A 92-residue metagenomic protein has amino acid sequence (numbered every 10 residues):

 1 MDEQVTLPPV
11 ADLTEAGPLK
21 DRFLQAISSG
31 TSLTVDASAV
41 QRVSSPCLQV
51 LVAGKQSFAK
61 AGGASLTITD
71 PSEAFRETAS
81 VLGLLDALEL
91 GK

Functional and structural regions predicted by a protein language model:
M1-P46, V52-K92: STAS-like cytosolic regulatory interaction modules
